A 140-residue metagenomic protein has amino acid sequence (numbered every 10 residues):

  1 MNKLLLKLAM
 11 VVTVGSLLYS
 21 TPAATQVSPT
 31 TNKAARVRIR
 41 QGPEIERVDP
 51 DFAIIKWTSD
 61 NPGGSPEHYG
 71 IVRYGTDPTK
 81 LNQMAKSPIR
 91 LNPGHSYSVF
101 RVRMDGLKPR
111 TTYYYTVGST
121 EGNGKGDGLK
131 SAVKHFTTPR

Functional and structural regions predicted by a protein language model:
M1-A9: Bacterial N-terminal signal peptides that target proteins for export
A9-L17: Bacterial N-terminal signal peptides
Q26-R140: Short, surface-exposed linear motifs at loops/turns and structural transition points
